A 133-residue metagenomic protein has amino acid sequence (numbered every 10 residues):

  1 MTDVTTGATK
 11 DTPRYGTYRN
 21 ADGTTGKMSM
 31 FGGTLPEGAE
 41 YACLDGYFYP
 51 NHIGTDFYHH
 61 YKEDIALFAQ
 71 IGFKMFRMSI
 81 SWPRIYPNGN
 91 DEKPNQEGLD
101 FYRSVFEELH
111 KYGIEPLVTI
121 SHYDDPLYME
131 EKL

Functional and structural regions predicted by a protein language model:
M1-Q70: N-terminal carbohydrate-binding accessory modules
G23, S29-P36, E63-L133: Substrate-binding cleft and catalytic face of glycoside hydrolase catalytic domains, especially the flexible beta-alpha
